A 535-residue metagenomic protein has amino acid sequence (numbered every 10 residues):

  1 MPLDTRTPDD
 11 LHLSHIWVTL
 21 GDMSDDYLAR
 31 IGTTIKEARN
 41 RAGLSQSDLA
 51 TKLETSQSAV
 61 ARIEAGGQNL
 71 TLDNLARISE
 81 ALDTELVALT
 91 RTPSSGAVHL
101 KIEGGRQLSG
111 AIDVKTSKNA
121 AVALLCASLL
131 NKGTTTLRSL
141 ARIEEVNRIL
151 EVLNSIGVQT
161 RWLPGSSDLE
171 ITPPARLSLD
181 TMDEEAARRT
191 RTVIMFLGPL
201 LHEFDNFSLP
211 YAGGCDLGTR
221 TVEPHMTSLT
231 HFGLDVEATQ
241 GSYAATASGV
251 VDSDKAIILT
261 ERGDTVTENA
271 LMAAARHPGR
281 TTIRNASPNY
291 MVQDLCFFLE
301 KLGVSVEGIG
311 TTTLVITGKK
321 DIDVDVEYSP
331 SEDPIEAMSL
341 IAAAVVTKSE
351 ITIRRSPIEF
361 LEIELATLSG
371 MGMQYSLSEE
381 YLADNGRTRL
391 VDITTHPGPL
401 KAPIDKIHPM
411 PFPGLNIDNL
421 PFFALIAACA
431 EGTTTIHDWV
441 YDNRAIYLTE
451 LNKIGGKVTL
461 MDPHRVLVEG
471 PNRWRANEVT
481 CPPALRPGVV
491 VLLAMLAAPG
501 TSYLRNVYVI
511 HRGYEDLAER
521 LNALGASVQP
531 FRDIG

Functional and structural regions predicted by a protein language model:
M1-D26: Short, intrinsically disordered or compositionally biased N-terminal tails of bacterial proteins
D9-H12, G43, E54: Intrinsic low-complexity/disordered segments
I16-T19, A50, A61: Alpha-helical and His/Cys-centered functional microenvironments
T19-R41: A short, Lys/Arg-rich alpha-helix, primarily the initiator
D25-D26, A42, D48, T55 (+1 more regions): Surface-exposed, interaction-prone regions with an acidic/low-complexity signature
I31, A65-G66: Extreme N-terminal leader/targeting regions
T33-K52, R77: Short basic helix-loop element that most often maps to the first helix and adjoining turn of HTH DNA-binding modules
E37, Q57-S58, R62, Q68-G535: Short, structured segments at the rim of ligand-binding sites
